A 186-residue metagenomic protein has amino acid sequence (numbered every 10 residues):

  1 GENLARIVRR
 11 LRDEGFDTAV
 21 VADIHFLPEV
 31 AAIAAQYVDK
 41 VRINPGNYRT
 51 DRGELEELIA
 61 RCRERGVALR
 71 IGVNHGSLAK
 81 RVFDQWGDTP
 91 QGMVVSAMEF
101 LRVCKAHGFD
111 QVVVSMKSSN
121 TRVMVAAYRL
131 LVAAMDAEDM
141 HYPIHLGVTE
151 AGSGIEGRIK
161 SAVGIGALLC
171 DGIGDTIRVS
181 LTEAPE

Functional and structural regions predicted by a protein language model:
G1-L11, I43-T50, V112-T121: Glycine-rich, proline-tolerant flexible connector loops at the mouths of alpha/beta enzymes
G1-Y37: N-terminal active-site wall of soluble small-molecule enzyme domains
A5-D13, I59-R63, Y128, V132-D136: Surface-exposed amphipathic alpha-helices with a cationic face
R9-A22, A68, A137-G152: Short beta-strand/loop segments at the ligand-binding rim of alpha/beta enzyme cores
E14-G15, Q36-E54, R81-Q91: Glycine-rich tight-turn/loop motif centered on a GG-T
V41-N44, V67-G76, I144-H145: Non-cysteine beta-strand/loop elements that form the S-adenosyl-L-methionine
G53-L69: Short amphipathic alpha-helices and their capping/turn segments at secondary-structure boundaries
N74, V82-E186: Catalytic alpha/beta core domains of metabolic enzymes, predominantly
